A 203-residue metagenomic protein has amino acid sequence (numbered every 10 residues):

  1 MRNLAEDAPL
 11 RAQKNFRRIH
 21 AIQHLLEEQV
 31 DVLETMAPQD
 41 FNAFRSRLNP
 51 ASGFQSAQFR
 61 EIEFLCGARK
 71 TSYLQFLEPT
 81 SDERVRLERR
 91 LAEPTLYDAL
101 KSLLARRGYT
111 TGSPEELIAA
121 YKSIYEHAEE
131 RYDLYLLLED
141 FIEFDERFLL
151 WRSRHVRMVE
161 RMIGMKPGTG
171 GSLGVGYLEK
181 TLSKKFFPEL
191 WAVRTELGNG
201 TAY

Functional and structural regions predicted by a protein language model:
M1-Y203: Surface-exposed peri-terminal alpha-helical interaction modules
